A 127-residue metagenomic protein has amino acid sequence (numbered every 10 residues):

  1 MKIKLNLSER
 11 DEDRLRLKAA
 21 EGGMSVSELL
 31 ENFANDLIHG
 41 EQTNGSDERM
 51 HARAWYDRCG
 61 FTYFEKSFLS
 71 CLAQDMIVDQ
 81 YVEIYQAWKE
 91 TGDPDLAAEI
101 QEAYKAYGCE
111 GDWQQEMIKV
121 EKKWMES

Functional and structural regions predicted by a protein language model:
M1-L7, A19-A20, C59-K66, M117: Short Lys/Arg-rich basic patches
E9-E28, N32, N44, H51: Surface-exposed, Lys/Arg-rich phosphate-binding patches that contact polyanionic backbones
A20-E21, S27-E28, R49, Y81 (+1 more regions): Small, basic N-terminal interaction modules of short regulatory proteins
A34, I38: DNA major-groove recognition helix of helix-turn-helix
H39-W88: Short, positively charged interaction helices/loops
F61, A98-K105: An acidic, glycine-rich, mixed-charge low-complexity segment common to nucleic-acid enzymes
E90-A97: Charged, low-complexity interaction regions
E102-S127: C-terminal non-catalytic accessory extensions
